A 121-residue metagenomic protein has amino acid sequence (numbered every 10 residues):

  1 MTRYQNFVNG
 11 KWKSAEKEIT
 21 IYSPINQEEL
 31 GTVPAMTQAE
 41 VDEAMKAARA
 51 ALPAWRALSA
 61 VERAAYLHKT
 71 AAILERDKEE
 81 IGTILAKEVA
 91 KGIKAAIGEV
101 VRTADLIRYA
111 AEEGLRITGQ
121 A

Functional and structural regions predicted by a protein language model:
M1-T32, A65, K69, I117-A121: Terminal low-complexity tails and localization/encapsulation signals of metabolic enzymes
E28-I117: Glycine-rich loop-to-alpha-helix module at the N-terminal edge of alpha/beta enzyme cores
